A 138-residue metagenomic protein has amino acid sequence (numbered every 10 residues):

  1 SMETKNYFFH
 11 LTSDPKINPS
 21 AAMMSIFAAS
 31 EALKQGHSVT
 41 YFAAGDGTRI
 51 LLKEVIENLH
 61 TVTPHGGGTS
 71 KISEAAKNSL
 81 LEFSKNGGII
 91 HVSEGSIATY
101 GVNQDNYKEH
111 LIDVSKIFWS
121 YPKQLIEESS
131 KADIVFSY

Functional and structural regions predicted by a protein language model:
E3-F8: Extreme N-terminal starter segment of soluble prokaryotic enzymes
F9-A22, G45, L51: Short, glycine-rich nucleotide/cofactor-binding loops
L11-P15, H60-G68, N106-I112: Short, basic, glycine/proline-bearing loop/turn elements
A21-Q35, Y41: Histidine-anchored nucleotide/phosphate-binding helix
V39-G45, I90-E94: Short internal beta-strands
G47-H60: N-terminal beta-loop-helix "entrance" segment that forms/cooperates in small-molecule cofactor or anionic ligand
L59-G95: A glycine-rich helix N-cap at a beta->alpha junction
S79, F83-G87, H91, A98-S129: A short aromatic-anchored loop/beta-hairpin motif
